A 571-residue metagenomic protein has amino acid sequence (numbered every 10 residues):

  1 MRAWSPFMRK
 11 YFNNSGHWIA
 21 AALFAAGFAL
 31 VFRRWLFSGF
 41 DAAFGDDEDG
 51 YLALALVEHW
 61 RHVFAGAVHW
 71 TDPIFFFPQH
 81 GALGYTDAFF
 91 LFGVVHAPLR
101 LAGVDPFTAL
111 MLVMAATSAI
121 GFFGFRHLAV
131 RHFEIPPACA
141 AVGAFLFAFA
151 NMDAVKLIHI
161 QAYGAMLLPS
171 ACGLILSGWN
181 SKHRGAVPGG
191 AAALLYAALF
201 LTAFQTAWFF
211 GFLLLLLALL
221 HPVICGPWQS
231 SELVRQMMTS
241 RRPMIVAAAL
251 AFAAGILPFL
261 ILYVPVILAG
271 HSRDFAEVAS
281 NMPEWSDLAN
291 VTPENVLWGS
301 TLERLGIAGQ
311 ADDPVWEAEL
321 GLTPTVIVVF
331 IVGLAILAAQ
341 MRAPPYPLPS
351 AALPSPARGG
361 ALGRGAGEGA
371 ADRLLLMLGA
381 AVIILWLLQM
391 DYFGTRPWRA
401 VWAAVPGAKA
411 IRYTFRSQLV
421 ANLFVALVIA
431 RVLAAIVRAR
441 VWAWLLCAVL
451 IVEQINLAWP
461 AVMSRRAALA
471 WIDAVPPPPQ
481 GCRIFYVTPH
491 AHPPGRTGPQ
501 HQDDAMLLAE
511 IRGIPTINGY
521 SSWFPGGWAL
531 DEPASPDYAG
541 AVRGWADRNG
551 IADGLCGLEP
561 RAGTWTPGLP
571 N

Functional and structural regions predicted by a protein language model:
M1-W35, S240-A251, A335-Q340, G369-G379 (+1 more regions): Start-transfer (signal-anchor) and selected internal transmembrane alpha helices of multi-pass inner/ER membrane
H17-A25, L194, L233-I261, F275-S280 (+2 more regions): Hydrophobic alpha-helical membrane-interfacial segments at the cytosolic entry of transmembrane helices
F24-A29, L112-H132, P137-I224, A248 (+3 more regions): Membrane-embedded helix bundles of polyisoprenyl
G27-G121, F145, A150-V155, H159-A165 (+4 more regions): Membrane-interface coil-to-helix junctions
D47-L52, L56, H62, G255-I336: Periplasmic/ER-lumenal interhelical loops and adjacent helix-loop junctions in multi-pass membrane proteins
M244-A253, L348, A366-G369, L427 (+1 more regions): Signature aromatic-anchored transmembrane alpha helix within multi-pass, membrane-resident enzymes that catalyze glycan
L322-S350, A361, A371-D372, A380-W386: Hydrophobic, aromatic-rich transmembrane alpha-helices and their immediate juxtamembrane boundary segments
V449-N571: Extracytoplasmic
